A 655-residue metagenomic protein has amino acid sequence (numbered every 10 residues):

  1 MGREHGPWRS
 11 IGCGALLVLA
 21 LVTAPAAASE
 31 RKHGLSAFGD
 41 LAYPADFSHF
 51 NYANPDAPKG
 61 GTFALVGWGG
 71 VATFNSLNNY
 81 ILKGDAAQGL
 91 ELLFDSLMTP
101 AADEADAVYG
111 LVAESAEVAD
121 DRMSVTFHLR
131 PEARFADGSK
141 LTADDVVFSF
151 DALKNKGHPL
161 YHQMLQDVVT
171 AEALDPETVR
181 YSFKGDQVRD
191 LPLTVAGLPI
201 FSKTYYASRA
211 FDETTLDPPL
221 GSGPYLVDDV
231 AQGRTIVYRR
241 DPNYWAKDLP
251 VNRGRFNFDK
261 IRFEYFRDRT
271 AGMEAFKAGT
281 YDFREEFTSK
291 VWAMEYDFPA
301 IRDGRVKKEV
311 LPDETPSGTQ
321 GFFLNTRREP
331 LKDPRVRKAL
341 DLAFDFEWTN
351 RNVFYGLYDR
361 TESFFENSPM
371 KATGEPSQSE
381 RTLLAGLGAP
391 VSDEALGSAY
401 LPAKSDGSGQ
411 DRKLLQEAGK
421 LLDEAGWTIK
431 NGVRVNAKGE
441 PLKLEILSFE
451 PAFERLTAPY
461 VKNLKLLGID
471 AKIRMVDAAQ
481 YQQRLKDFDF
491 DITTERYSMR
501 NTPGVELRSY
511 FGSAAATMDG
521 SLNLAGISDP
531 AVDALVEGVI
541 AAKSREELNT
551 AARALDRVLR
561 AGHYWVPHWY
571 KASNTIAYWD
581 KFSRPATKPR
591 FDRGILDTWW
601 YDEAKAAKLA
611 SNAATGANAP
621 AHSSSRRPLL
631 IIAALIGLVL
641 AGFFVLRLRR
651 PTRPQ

Functional and structural regions predicted by a protein language model:
S29-D120, D151, L220: N-terminal lobe/hinge region of extracytoplasmic solute-binding protein
R31, H49-F50, G70-Q88, V112 (+6 more regions): A structural "hinge/loop" feature
A53-P58, Y80-A87, S115-P159, L174 (+5 more regions): Aromatic- and charge-enriched surface segment that lines or borders ligand/interaction sites
G67-G69, G84-D85, G89, A231-I236 (+5 more regions): Detector for C-terminal structural segments
Q88-E104, D151, V195-R262, R267-A271 (+3 more regions): Gly/Pro-rich hinge or "lid" segments in bacterial periplasmic/extracellular proteins
V112-E114, A136, L141, S182-F201 (+4 more regions): Aromatic-rich, solvent-exposed beta-strand/loop patch
H128, H162-A207, S222-A231, E375-A389: Surface-exposed binding/hinge segments that line and control ligand-binding clefts or catalytic entry sites
T170-A171, D228-R239, E264-R328, R335-A339 (+3 more regions): Extracellular/periplasmic solute-recognition and catalytic clefts
